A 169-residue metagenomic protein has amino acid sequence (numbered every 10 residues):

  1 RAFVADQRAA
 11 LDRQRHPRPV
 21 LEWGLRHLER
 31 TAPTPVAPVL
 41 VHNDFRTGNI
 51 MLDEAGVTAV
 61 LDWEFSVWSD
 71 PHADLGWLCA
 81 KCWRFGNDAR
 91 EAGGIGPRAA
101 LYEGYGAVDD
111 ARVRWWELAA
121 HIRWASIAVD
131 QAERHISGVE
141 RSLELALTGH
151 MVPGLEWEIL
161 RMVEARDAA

Functional and structural regions predicted by a protein language model:
R1-N43, E54, A107: An alpha-helical support segment within catalytic cores of ATP-dependent transferases
R1-V4, L21, L118, L145-V152: Hydrophobic packing residues in well-ordered alpha-helices of helical domains and bundles
A2-Q7, W23-T31, H42, W63 (+4 more regions): Tryptophan-centric aromatic hotspots in well-structured domains and transmembrane helices
F3, D88, R134-T148: Nucleotide-sugar-dependent glycosyltransferase catalytic core
R26-L75, C79: Active-site acidic catalytic loop and adjacent metal/ATP-binding pocket of ATP-dependent phosphoryl transfer enzymes
H72-V108, A120-G138: Active-site activation/catalytic loop segments of kinase-like enzymes and analogous catalytic loops in related
A146-A169: Regulatory N- and C-terminal appendages and interdomain linkers associated with kinase/kinase-like NTP transferase
